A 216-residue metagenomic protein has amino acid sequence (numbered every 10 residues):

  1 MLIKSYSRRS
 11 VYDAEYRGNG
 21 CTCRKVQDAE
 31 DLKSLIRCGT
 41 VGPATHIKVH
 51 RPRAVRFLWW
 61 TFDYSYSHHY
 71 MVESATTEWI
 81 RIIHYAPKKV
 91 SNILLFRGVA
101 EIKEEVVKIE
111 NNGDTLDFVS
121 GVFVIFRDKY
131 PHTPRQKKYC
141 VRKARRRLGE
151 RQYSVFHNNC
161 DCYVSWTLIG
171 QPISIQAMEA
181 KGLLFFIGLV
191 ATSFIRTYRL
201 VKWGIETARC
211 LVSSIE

Functional and structural regions predicted by a protein language model:
L2-D31, L35, G39-V124, D128: Glycine-rich catalytic cores of cysteine/serine-nucleophile enzymes that process amide/ester linkages in cell-envelope
L2-N19, V124, P134-E216: Activation targets extended, charge/polar-rich intrinsically disordered C-terminal tails
